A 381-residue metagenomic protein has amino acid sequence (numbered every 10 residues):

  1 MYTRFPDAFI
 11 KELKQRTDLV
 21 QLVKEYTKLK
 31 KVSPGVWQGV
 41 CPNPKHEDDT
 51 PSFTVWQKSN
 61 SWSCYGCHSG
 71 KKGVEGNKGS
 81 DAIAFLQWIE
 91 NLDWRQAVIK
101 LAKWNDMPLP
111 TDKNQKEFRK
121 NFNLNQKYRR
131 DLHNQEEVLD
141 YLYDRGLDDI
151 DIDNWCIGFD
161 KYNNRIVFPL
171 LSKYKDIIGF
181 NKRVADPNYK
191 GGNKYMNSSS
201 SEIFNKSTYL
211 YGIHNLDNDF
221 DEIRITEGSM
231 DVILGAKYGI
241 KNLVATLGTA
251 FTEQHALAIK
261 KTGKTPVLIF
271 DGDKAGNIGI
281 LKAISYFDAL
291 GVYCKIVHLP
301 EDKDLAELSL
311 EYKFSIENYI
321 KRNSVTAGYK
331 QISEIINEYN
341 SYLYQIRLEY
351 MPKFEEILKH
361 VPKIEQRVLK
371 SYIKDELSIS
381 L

Functional and structural regions predicted by a protein language model:
M1-P110, G146-D151, D160, S371: N-terminal structured subdomain of primase-like DNA metabolism proteins
E47-D49, G70, E136, D140-G146 (+2 more regions): Phosphate-handling DNA/RNA-contact segment within nucleic-acid enzymes
L86, T246-T249, F270-D271: Short beta->alpha connector loops at strand-helix junctions that form conserved, small/polar/Pro-enriched
W94-N134: Conserved active-site segments centered on acidic
R95, N277-L281, Y329: Amphipathic alpha-helical transducer elements in NTP-driven molecular machines
P266-K313: Conserved phosphate-handling catalytic cores of large alpha/beta enzymes
I296-K370: C-terminal or mid-to-C-terminal helical accessory/interaction module adjacent to the motor/catalytic core
